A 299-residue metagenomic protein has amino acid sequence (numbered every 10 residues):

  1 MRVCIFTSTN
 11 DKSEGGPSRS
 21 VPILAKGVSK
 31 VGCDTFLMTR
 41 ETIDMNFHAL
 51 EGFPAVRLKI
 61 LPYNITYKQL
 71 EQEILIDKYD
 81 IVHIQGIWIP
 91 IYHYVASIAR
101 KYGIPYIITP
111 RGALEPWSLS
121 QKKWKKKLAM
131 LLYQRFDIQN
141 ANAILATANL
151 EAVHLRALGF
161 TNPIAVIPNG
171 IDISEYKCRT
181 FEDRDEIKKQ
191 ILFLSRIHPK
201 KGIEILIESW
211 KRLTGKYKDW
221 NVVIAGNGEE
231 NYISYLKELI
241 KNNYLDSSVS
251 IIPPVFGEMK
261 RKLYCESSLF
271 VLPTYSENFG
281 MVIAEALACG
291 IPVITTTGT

Functional and structural regions predicted by a protein language model:
C4, L145, D183-K211, V223: Conserved donor-binding/catalytic core segment of Leloir-type glycosyltransferases
L37-D44, I171, L194, N221-Y235 (+1 more regions): Glycosyltransferase donor-sugar binding loop
K101, K127-A143: Membrane-proximal helix-turn-helix segments that form the acceptor-binding/catalytic region of lipid-linked
L150, G170: Carbohydrate-associated surface elements
S234-V255: Nucleotide-activated donor-binding/catalytic signature segment of Leloir-type glycosyltransferases, i.e., the conserved
P254-V255, K262-S267: Short alpha-helical donor nucleotide-sugar binding micro-motif in glycosyltransferases
Y275: Aromatic "clamp/platform" in nucleotide-sugar-dependent glycosyltransferases that forms part of the donor/acceptor
P292-T295: Short hydrophobic beta-strand element within catalytic cores of glycosyltransferases and related nucleotide-activated
